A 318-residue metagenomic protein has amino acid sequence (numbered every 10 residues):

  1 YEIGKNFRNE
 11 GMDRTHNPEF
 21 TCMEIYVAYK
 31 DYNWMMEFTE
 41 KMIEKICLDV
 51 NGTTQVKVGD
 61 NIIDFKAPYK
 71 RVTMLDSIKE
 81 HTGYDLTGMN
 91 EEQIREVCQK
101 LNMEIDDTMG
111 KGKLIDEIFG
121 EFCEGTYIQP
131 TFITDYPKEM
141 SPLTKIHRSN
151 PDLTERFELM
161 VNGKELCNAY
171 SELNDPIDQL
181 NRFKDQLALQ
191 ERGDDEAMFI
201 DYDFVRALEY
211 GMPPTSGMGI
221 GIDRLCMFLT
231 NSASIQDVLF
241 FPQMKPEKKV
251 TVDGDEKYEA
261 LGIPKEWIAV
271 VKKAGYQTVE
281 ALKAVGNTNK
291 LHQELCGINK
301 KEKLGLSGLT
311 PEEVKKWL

Functional and structural regions predicted by a protein language model:
Y1-K45, I63-D64, P68-V250: A translation/RNA-centric and nucleic-acid-associated enzymatic feature enriched in Class II aminoacyl-tRNA synthetases
K45-T53, Y84-G88, G254, W317: Secondary-structure boundary elements
C47-L48, K79, C98, M227-T230 (+3 more regions): Residue-level preference for well-ordered alpha-helical positions
D49, G125-T126, A274: Alpha-helix C-cap/termination motif
V50-I62: Short, glycine/acidic-rich hinge or "gate" loops at secondary-structure transitions that mediate conformational
D60-P68, S307-E312: Charge-rich, acidic-biased intrinsically disordered regions
E247-L318: Compact, charge-rich alpha-helical regulatory domains located at protein termini
